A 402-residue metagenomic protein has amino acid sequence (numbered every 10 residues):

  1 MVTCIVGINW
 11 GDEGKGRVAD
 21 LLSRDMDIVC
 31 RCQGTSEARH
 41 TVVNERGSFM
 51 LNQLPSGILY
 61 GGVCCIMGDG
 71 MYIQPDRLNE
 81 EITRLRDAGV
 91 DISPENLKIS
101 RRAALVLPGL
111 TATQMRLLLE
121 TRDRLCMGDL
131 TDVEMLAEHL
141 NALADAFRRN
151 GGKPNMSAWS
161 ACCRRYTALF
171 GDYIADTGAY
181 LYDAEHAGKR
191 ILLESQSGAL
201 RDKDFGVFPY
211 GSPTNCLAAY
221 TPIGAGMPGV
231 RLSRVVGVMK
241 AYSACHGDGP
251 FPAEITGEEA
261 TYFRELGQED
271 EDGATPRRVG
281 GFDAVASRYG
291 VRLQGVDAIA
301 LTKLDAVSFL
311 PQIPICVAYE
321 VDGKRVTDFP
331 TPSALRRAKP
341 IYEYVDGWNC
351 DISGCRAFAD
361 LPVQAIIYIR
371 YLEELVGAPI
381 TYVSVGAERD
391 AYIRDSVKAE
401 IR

Functional and structural regions predicted by a protein language model:
M1-R402: Non-transmembrane, aqueous-exposed alpha-helical and coiled segments at domain scale
